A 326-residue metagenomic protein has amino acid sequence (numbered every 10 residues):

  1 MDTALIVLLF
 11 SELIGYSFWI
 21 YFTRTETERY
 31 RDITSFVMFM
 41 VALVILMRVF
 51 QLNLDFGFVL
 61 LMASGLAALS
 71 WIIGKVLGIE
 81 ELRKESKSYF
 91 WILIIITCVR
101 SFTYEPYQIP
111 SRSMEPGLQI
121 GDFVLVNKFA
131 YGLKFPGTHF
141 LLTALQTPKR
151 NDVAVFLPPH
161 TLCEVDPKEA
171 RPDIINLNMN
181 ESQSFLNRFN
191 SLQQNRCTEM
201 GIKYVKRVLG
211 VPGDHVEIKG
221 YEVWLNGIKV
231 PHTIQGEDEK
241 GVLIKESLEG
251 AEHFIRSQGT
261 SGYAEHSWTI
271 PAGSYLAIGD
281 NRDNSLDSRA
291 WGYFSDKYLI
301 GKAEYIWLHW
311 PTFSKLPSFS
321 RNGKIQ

Functional and structural regions predicted by a protein language model:
M1-I33, V37-I45, A63-A67, L77 (+1 more regions): Soluble "head" domains of membrane/secretory-pathway proteins
F39-V49, I96-F102: Aromatic-anchored segments of alpha-helical transmembrane domains
V49-S86: Alpha-helical transmembrane-segment detector that highlights a single hydrophobic TM helix and its immediate
W71, S88, T97, S101 (+1 more regions): Residue-level signal for well-ordered alpha-helical scaffold segments within enzymatic catalytic domains
L77-E105: Internal/C-terminal transmembrane anchor helices
S88-Y89, L93-I94, C98, P110 (+3 more regions): Generic hydrophobic alpha-helical membrane-segment signal
C98-P106, G250-S257: Short charge-dense sequence patches
Y104-M114, F129: Membrane-bilayer interface helices and TM-boundary transition segments
